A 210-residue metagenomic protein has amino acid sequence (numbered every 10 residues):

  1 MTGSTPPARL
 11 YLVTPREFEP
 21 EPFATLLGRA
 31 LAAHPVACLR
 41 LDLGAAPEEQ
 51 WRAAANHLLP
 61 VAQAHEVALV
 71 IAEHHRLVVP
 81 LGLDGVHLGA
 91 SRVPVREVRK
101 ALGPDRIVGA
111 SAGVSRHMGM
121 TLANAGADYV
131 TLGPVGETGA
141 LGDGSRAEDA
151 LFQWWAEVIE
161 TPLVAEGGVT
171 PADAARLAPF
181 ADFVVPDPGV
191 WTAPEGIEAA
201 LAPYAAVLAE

Functional and structural regions predicted by a protein language model:
M1-H87, R92, K100-D128, G144 (+4 more regions): Conserved N-terminal beta1-alpha1 strand-loop-helix module at the mouth
L132, V164-G168, P186-P188: Glycine-rich beta-strand-to-loop/alpha-helix junction loops that act as flexible
G136-T138: A short, flexible beta-alpha/helix-coil linker loop
L141: A short local structural element in Rossmann-fold oxidoreductases
F183: Terminal recognition/anchoring or ligand-binding modules at protein termini
